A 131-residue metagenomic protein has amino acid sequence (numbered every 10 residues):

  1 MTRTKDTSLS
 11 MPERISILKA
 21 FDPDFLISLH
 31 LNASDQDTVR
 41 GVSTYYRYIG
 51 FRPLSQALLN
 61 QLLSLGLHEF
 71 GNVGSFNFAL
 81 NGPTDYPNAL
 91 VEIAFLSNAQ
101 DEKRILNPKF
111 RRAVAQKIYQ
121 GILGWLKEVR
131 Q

Functional and structural regions predicted by a protein language model:
M1-Q56, S64: Catalytic-core regions of hydrolytic enzymes
S8-L9, F70-S75: Short gly/ser/thr-rich secondary-structure transition/capping motifs
M11-I15, V42, S55-L59, E102 (+2 more regions): Extracytoplasmic/secreted envelope proteins and their assembly/folding machinery, especially bacterial periplasmic
F21, L26-D35, Y45-Y46, V73-Q131: Active-site-adjacent mobile loop/cap segments within catalytic or ligand-binding domains
N60-G71: Proline/glycine-rich low-complexity loops and linkers
